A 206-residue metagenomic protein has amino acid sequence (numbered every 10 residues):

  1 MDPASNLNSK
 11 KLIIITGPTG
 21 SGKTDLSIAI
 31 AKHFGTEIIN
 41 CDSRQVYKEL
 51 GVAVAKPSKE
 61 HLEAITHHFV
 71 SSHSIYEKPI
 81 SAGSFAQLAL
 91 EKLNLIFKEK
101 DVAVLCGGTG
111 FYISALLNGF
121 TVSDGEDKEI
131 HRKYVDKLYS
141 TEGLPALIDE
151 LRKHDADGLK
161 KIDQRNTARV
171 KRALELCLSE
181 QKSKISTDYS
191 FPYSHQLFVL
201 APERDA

Functional and structural regions predicted by a protein language model:
M1-A206: Phosphate/pyrophosphate-binding catalytic cores of soluble transferases and nucleic-acid-acting enzymes
